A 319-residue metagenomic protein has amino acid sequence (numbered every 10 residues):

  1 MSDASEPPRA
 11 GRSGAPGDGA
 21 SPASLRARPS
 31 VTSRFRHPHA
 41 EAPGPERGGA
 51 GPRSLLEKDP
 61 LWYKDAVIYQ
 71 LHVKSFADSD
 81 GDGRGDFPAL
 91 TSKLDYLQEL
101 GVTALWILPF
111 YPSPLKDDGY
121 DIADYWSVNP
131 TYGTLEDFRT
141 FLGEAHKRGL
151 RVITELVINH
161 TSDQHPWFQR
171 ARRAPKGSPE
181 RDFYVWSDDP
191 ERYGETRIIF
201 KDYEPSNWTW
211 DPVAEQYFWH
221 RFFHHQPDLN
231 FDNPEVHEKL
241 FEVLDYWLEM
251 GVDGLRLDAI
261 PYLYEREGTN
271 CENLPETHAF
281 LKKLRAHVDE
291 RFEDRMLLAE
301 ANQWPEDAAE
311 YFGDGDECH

Functional and structural regions predicted by a protein language model:
M1-P29, R34-R53: Compositionally biased, low-complexity flexible segments
S2-A4, F35-H37, A42-E46, R53-F241 (+2 more regions): Acidic/aromatic-lined carbohydrate-recognition and catalytic surfaces of CAZymes acting on diverse glycans
L244: Hydrophobic "lid"/C-terminal helical patch of Rossmann-like NAD(P)-dependent dehydrogenase/epimerase domains
W247-L257: Active-site regions of oxyanion-processing enzymes, predominantly non-cytosolic
C318: The catalytic "switch" region of P-loop NTPases
